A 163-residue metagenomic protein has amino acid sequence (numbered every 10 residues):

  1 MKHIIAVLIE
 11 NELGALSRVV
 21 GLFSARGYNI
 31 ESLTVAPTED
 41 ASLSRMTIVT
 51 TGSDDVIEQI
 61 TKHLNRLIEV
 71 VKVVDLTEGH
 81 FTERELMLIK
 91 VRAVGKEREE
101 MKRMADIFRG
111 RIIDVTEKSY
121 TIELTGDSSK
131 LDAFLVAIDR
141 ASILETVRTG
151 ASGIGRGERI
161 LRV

Functional and structural regions predicted by a protein language model:
M1-R45, V49-V163: Long, contiguous binding/interaction regions
